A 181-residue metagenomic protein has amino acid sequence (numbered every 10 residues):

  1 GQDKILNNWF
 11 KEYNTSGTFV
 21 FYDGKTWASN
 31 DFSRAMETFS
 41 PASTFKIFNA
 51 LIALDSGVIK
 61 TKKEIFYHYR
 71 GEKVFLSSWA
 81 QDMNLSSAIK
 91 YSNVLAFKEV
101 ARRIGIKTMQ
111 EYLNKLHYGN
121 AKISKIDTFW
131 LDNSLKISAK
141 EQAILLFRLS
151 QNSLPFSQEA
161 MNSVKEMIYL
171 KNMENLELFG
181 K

Functional and structural regions predicted by a protein language model:
G1-A35: Beta-lactamase-like hydrolase cores
K11, T15, A53-V58, K90-V94 (+4 more regions): Sec-exported extracytoplasmic/periplasmic mature domains
N14-S16, R34-M36, S40, T44-F45 (+6 more regions): Extracytoplasmic
T38-K63, A88: Active-site SXXK
L54-R70, F156-M161: Short, well-structured active-site flanking segments
E64-S77, Q81, S87, N93 (+2 more regions): Acidic helix-start/capping segments at beta-turn-to-alpha-helix junctions
S77, N84-L85, F97-Q151: Mid-domain, small-residue-enriched loop/turn segments at the edges of structured enzyme/sensor domains
Y169-K181: Short, Gly/Ser/Thr-enriched beta-strand-loop segments that form substrate-interacting elements of hydrolase/peptidase
